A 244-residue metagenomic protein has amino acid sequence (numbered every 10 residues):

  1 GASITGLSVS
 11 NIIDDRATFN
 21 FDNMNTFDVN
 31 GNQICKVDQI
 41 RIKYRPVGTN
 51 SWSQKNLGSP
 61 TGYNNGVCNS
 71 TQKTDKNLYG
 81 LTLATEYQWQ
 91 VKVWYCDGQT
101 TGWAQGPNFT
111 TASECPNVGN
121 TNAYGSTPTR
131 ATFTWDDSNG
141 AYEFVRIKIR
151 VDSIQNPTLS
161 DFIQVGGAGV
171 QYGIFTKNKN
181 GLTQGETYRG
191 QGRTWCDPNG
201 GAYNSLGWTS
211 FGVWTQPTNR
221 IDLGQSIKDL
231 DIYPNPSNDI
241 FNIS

Functional and structural regions predicted by a protein language model:
G1-L7, A112-T121, F211-Y233: Residue-level detector of functionally pivotal "anchor" positions at catalytic/ligand-binding pockets or at interdomain
S10, S126, D222-S244: Surface-exposed, proline-anchored Ser/Thr-rich loop/turn motifs
S10-T18, S70-T74, Y124-T132, G169-T176 (+1 more regions): Ser/Thr- and Asn-enriched, surface-exposed coil loops between beta-strands
I12, M24, L78-T82, S126 (+3 more regions): Hydrophobic loop/turn residues within beta-sheet-rich immunoglobulin-like superfamily modules
D15-I34, T129-Y142: Conserved aromatic anchor
R41-T82, R146-T183: Recognizes extended acidic, P/S/T-rich segments that occur within or adjacent to Ig-like beta-sandwich modules
G80-D97, G181-G201: Beta-strand-rich modules
L83, C96-E114, W195-T218: Extracellular fibronectin type III
